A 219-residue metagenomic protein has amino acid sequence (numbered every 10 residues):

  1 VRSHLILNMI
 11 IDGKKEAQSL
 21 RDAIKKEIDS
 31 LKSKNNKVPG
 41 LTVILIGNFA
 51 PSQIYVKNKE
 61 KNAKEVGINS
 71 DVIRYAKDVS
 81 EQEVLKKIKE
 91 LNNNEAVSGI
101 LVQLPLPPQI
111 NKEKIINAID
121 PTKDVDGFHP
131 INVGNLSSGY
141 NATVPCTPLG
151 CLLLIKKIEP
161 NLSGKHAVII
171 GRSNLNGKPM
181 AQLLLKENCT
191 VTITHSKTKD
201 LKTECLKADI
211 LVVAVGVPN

Functional and structural regions predicted by a protein language model:
V1-I6: Intrinsic disorder/low-complexity segments
L7-N35: Positively charged, low-complexity intrinsically disordered leader regions
P39-L41, A167: Conserved hydrophobic helix-helix packing surfaces used for dimerization/oligomerization
L41, A63-K77, V191-I193: Short beta-strand elements in bilobed, periplasmic/extracellular small-molecule ligand-binding domains
I46-E60, A142-N219: Glycine-rich phosphate/diphosphate-binding loop of Rossmann-like nucleotide-binding domains
E83-E95: Short, well-structured alpha-helical segments in soluble
G99-V102, V213: Redox-cofactor binding/interface segments in oxidoreductases and associated redox assembly factors
V102-L162, M180, P218-N219: Anion-binding alpha/beta catalytic cores of soluble intermediary-metabolism enzymes, centered on
